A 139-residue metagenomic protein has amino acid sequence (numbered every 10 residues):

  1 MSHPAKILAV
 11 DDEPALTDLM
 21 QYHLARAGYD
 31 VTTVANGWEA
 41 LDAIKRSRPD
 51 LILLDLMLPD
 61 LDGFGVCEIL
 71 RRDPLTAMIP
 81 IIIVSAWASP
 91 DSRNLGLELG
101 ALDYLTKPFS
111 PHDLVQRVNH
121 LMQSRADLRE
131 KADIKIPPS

Functional and structural regions predicted by a protein language model:
L8, T33-L51: Acidic, metal-coordinating helix/loop segments flanking the phosphotransfer/catalytic sites of two-component signaling
T17, P59, A77, S89 (+1 more regions): The feature encodes the CheY-like receiver
D18-R26: Charged docking surfaces used in two-component/phosphorelay signaling
Q21, G65, A88-L105, Q116 (+1 more regions): Alpha4 helix (beta4-alpha4-beta5 surface) of REC/receiver domains from two-component response regulators
A35-E39, D62-G65, G100: Acidic catalytic/metal-coordinating carboxylates
D42, F64-A77: Short amphipathic alpha-helix used as the core "switch/output" element in two-component signaling
Q123-S139: CheY-like receiver
